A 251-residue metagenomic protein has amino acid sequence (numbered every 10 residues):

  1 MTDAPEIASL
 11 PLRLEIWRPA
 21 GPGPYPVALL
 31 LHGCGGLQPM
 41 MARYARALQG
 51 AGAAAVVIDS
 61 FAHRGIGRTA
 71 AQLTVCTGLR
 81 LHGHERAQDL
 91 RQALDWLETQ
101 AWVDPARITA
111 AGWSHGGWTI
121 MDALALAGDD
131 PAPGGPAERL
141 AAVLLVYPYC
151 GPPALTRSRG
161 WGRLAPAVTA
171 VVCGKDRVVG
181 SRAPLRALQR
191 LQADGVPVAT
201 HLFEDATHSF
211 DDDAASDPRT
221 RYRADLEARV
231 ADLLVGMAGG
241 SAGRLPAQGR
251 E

Functional and structural regions predicted by a protein language model:
M1-R18, A110, H115-M121, L245 (+1 more regions): An N-terminal hydrophobic leader/cap segment in hydrolases
P5-W17, P24-V103, S209-A215: Serine-hydrolase catalytic machinery in alpha/beta-hydrolase-like enzymes
A20, G33, S114, Y149 (+1 more regions): Residue-level signal for short, function-critical loop segments
D59, A111, L144-Y147, V171 (+1 more regions): Alpha/beta-hydrolase-fold catalytic nucleophile elbow
Q72-C76, A127, G162, D217-T220: Short, hinge-like loop/turn segments at secondary-structure boundaries
H82-E85, R91-R163: Primarily recognizes the serine-hydrolase "nucleophile elbow" in alpha/beta-hydrolase and SGNH/GDSL folds
G135-A137, A142-D194, A199: The feature captures the conserved acid-bearing segment of alpha/beta-hydrolase catalytic domains
P197-E251: C-terminal catalytic histidine-bearing segment of alpha/beta-hydrolase fold enzymes
